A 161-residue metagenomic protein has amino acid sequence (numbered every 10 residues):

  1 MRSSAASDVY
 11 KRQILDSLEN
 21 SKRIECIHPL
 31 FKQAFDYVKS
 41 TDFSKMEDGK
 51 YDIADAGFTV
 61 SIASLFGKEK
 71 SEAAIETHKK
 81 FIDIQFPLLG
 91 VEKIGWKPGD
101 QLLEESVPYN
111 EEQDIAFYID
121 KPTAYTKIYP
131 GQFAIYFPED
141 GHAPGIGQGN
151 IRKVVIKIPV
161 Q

Functional and structural regions predicted by a protein language model:
M1-Y10: Single conserved hydrophobic/aromatic residue that forms the stacking wall/gate of nucleotide- or nucleobase-binding
K11-I62, E69-T77: A short, N-terminal "cap"/entry segment at the start of jelly-roll beta-barrel domains of the cupin/DSBH fold
S61-H78, L88-Q101: Conserved short histidine dyad/triad with adjacent acidic residue
K80-E92, P98-D100, P108-Q113, K157: Short, conserved beta-strand element in jelly-roll/cupin
I84, F133-I135, N150-Q161: A short hydrophobic beta-strand segment most commonly corresponding to one strand of the jelly-roll/cupin
E112-D120: Short, structured beta-strand/loop micro-motifs enriched in basic residues and often containing a Trp
T126-G141: Conserved metal-binding segment of the jelly-roll/cupin
